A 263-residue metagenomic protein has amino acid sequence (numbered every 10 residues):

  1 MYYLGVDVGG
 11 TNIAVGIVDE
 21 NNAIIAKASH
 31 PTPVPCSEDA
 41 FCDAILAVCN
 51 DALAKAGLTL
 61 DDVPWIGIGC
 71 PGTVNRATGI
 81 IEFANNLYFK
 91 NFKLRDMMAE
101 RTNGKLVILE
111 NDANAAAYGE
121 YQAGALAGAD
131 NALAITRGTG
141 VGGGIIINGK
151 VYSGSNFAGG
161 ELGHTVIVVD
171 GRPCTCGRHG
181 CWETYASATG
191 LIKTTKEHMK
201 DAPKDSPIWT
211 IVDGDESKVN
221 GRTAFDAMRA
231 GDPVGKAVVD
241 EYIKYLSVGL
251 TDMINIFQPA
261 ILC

Functional and structural regions predicted by a protein language model:
M1-W65, N75-T78, D96-K105, G119-D130 (+2 more regions): ATP-binding/phosphotransfer module of carbohydrate and carboxylate kinases, centering on a glycine-rich
D7, G67-P71, E110, L133-G140 (+1 more regions): Short beta-strand segments
A28-H30, N85, S155: Short hydrophobic alpha-helix segments
P31-P33, F89, A158-E161: A short acidic/small-residue loop/turn micro-motif
G79-K90: A charged helix-plus-loop insertion that forms the helical arch/lid used to bind and gate nucleic-acid substrates
A113: Active-site metal-binding loops of divalent metal-dependent hydrolases
A116: Proteins enriched for Cys/Gly/acidic motifs involved in redox and nucleic-acid/cofactor modification
I145-E161: Short, charged low-complexity linear segments at domain edges
